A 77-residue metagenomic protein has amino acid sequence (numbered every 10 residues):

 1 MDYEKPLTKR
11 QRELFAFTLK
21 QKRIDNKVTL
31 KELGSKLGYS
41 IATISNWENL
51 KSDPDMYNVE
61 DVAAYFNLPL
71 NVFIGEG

Functional and structural regions predicted by a protein language model:
M1-D25: A short, Lys/Arg-rich alpha-helix, primarily the initiator
F17-K36, D61: Short basic helix-loop element that most often maps to the first helix and adjoining turn of HTH DNA-binding modules
L19, L33-G34, I44-W47, F73: Conserved hydrophobic/aromatic packing and binding residues within compact polymer-binding modules
D25, K51-P54, Y65: Helix-turn-helix/winged-helix DNA-binding modules
G38-P54: Recognition helix of helix-turn-helix/homeodomain-like DNA-binding domains that insert into the DNA major groove
Y57-V72: DNA major-groove recognition helix of helix-turn-helix/homeodomain DNA-binding modules
E76: Conserved short acidic donor-positioning loop in nucleotide-sugar-dependent glycosyltransferases
